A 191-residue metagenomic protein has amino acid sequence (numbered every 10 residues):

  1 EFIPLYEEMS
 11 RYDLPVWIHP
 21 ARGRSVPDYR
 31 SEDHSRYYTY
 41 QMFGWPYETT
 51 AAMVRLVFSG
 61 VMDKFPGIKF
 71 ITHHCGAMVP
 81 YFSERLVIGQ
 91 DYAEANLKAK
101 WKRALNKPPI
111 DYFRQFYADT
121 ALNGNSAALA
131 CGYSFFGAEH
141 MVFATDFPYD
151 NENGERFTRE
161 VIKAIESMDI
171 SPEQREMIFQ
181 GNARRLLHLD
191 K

Functional and structural regions predicted by a protein language model:
E1-V142: Catalytic pocket-lining loop regions of alpha/beta-barrel enzymes, especially the amidohydrolase/enolase/GH5 lineages
S59-G60, I68, Y117-A118, L122-V142 (+1 more regions): Mid-to-C-terminal alpha-helical segments outside catalytic/metal-binding sites
